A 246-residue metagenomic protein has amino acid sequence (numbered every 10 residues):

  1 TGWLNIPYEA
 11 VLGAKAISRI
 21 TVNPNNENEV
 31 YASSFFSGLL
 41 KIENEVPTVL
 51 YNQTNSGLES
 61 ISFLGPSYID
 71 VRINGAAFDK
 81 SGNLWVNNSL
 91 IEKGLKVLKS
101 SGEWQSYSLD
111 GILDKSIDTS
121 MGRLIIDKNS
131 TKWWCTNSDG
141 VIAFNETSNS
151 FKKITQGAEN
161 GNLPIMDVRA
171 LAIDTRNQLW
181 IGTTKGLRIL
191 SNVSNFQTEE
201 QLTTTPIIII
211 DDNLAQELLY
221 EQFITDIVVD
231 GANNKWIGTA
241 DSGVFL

Functional and structural regions predicted by a protein language model:
T1-L246: Carboxylate-rich, polar loop motifs that coordinate divalent cations or form catalytic acidic clusters
